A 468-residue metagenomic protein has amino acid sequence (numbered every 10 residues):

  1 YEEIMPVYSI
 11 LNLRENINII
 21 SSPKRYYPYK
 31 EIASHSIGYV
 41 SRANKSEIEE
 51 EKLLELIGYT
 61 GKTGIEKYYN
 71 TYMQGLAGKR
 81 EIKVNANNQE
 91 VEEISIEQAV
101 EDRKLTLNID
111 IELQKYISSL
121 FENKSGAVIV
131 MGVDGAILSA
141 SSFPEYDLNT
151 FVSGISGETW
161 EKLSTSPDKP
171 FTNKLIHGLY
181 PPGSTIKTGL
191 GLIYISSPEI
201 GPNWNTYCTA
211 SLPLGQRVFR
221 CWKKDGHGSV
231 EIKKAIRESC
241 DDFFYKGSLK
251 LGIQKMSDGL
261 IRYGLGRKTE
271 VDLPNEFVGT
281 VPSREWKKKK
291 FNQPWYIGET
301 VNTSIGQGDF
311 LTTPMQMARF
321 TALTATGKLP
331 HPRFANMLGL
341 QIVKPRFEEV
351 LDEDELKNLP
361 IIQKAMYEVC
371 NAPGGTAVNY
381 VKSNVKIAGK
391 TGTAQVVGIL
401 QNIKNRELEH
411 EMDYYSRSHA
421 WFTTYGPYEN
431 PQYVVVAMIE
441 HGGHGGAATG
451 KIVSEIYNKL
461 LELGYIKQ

Functional and structural regions predicted by a protein language model:
Y1-D102, V397-N405, D413, A437: Small/polar-residue-rich segments within soluble enzyme cores
M5, S9, K30, S34-G38 (+20 more regions): Solvent-exposed, polar/charged alpha-helical surfaces in well-ordered, non-transmembrane soluble domains, broadly
R14-I20, N123-V133: Short N-terminal helix-loop-first-beta-strand/juxtamembrane motif that initiates sensory/input modules
N85-I94, G126, V133-T185, G189-A437 (+1 more regions): Beta-lactam-recognizing serine transpeptidase/beta-lactamase-like catalytic domain environment
A86-A127: Conserved, well-ordered alpha-helix/loop/beta-strand core segments that scaffold catalytic motifs
I342-F347, I452-Q468: Short, gly/Ser/Thr-rich active-site loops of penicillin-recognizing serine hydrolases
E440-G443: A generic structural motif
